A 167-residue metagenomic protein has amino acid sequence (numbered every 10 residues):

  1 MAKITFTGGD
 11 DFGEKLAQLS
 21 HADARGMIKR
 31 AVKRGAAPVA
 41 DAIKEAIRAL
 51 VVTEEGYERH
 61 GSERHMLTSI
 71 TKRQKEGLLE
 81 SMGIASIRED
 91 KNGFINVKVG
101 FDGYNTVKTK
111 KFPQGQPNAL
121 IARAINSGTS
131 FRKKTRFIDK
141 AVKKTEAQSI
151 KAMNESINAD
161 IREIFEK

Functional and structural regions predicted by a protein language model:
M1-V97, Y104-T106, Q114, N118-K167: Short, Lys/Arg-rich flexible segments
